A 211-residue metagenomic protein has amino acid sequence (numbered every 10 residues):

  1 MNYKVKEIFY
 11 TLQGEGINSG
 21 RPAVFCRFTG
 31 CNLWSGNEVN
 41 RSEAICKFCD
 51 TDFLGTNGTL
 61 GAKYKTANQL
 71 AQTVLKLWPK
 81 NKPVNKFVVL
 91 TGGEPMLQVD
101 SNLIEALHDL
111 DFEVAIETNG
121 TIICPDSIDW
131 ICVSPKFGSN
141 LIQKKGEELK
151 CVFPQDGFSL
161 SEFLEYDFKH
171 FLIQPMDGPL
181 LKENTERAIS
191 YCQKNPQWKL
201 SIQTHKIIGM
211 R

Functional and structural regions predicted by a protein language model:
M1-K47: N-terminal pre-triad scaffold of radical SAM enzymes
Y3-K6, N37-I128: Conserved Radical SAM active-site core
K4, F25-R27, V89, C132 (+1 more regions): Conserved beta-strand segments that form the floor/walls of ligand-binding pockets within enzyme and binding domains
F9, G14, T51, K150 (+1 more regions): Generic secondary-structure boundary/loop-capping signal
L12-E15, S19, S35-E38, T56 (+4 more regions): A broad, structure-centric signal for solvent-exposed, well-ordered loop/edge residues that line or flank functional
V84-F87, M96-R211: Conserved AdoMet/S-adenosylmethionine-binding subsite of the radical SAM
